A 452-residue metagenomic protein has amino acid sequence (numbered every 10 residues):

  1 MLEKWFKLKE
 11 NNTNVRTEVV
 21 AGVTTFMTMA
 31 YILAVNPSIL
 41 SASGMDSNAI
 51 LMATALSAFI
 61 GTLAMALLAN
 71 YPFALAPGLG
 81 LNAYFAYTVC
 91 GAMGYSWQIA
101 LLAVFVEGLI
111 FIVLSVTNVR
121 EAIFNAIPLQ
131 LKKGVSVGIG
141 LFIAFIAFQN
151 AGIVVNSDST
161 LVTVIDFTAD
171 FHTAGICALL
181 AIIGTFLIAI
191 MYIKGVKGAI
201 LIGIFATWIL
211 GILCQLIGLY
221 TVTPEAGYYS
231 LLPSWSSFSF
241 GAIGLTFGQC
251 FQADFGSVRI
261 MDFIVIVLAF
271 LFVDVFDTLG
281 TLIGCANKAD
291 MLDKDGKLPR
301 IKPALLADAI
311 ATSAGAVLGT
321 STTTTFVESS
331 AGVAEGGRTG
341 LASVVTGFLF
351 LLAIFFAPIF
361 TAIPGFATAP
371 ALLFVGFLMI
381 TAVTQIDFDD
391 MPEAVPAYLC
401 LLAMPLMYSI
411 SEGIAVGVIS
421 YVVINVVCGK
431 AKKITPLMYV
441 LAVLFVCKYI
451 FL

Functional and structural regions predicted by a protein language model:
M1-A49, I165-A169, I204-I301, F445-C447: Helix-loop-helix hairpins and the membrane-proximal interhelical loops of multi-pass alpha-helical transport proteins
L2-N36, S57, G78-Y87, G91-I139 (+1 more regions): Helix-loop-helix junctions within the multi-pass membrane cores of secondary transporters/permeases
N12, R16, I183, I264-L268 (+3 more regions): Alpha-helical membrane-protein architecture signal
M27-Y31, L68-G78, F111-L114, G195-V196 (+4 more regions): Short helix-coil transition sites and intra-membrane helix breaks within transmembrane domains of multi-pass
S41, A66, N70, A74 (+7 more regions): Transmembrane helix-loop junctions in multipass membrane proteins, especially transporters and channels
G44-L63: Loop-to-helix transition at the N-terminal end of transmembrane alpha-helices
G61-A74, A189-Y192, A269-D277, D308-L318 (+3 more regions): Transmembrane alpha-helix interface/packing and boundary motifs in multi-pass membrane proteins, characterized by
M93-I209, L213, V344-L452: Membrane-embedded alpha-helical modules
